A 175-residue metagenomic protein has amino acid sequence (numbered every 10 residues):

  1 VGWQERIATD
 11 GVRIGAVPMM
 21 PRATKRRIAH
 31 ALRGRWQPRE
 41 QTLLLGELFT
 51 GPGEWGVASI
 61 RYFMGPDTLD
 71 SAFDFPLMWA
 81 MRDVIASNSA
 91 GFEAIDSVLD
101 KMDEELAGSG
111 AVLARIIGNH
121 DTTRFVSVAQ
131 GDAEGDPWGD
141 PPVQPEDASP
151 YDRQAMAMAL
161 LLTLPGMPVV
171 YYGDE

Functional and structural regions predicted by a protein language model:
E5, R13-L113, L160: Active-site-proximal helices and loops of the catalytic beta/alpha 8
A8, Q37-E40, G118, G166: Proline-centered flexible-loop/turn and helix-kink motifs
A8-T9, P142: Flexible glycine/proline-enriched surface loops and loop-helix/loop-strand junctions
D10-G11, V169: Residues at the N-termini of beta-strands
E93-E175: Active-site-proximal substrate-binding groove within the catalytic cores of carbohydrate-active enzymes
